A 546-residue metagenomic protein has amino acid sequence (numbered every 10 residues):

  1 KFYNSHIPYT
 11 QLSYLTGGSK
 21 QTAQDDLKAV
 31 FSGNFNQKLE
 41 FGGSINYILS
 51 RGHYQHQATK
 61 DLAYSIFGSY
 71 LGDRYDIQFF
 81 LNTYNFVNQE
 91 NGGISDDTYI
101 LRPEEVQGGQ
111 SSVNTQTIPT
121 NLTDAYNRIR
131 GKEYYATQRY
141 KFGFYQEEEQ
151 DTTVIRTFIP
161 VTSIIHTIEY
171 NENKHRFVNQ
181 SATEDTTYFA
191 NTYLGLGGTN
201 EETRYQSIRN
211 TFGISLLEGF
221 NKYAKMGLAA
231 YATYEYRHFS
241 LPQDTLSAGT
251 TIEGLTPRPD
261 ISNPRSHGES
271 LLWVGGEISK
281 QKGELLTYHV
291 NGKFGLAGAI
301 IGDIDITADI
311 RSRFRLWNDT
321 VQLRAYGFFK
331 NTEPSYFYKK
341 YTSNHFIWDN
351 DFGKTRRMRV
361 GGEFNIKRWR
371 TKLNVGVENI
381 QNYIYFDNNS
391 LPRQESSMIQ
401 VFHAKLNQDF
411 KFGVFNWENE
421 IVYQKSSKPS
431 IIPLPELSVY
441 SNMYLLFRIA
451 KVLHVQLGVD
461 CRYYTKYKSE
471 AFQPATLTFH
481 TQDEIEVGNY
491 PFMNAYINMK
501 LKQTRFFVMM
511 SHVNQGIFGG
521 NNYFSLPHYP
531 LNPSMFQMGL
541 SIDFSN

Functional and structural regions predicted by a protein language model:
F2-V30, G52-H53: Short strand-turn segments of transmembrane beta-barrel domains in outer membranes, especially the first one or two
S5-I7, N121-A182, T186, G195-N546: Exposed, low-structure sequence patches enriched in small/polar residues
G17, N36, S44-S50, D73 (+6 more regions): An acidic- and aromatic-residue-enriched active-site/binding cleft used to recognize and process polar
Q24-L49, H56-V87: Transmembrane beta-barrel wall of Gram-negative outer-membrane proteins
K28-F31, R51-H56, Y64-F67, L122-A125 (+3 more regions): Catalytic micro-motifs at enzyme active sites that drive phosphoryl/nucleotidyl and oxygen chemistry
H53-A58, Q89-G92, A299-I306, I431: A short acidic (Asp/Glu
H53-Q55, D76-R139, E147, H175-N179 (+2 more regions): Flexible loop and strand-edge segments within Gram-negative outer membrane beta-barrel domains
